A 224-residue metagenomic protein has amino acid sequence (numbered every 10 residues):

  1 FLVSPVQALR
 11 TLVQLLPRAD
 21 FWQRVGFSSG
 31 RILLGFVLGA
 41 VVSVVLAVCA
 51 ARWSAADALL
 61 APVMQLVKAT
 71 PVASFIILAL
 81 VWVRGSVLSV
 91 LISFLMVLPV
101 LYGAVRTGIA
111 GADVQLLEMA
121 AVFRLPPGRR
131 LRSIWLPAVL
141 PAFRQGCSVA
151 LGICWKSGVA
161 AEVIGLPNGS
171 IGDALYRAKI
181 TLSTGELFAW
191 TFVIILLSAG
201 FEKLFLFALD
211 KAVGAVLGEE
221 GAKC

Functional and structural regions predicted by a protein language model:
F1-V37: Periplasmic/extracellular loop-to-transmembrane helix junction in inner-membrane transport proteins
L9, R18, W22, G26 (+9 more regions): Alpha-helical membrane-protein architecture signal
L34-M64, I77: Transmembrane-helix boundary motif in ABC transporter permease subunits
S54, Q145, A189-C224: C-terminal transmembrane helix and the adjacent membrane-cytosol boundary/short C-terminal tail of inner/organellar
Q65-V100, T107: Generic hydrophobic transmembrane alpha-helix motif, especially the helices
V81, I109, K156-I194, L217-G221: Glycine-rich helix-loop "coupling/hinge" segments at transmembrane-helix boundaries in multipass transporters
L91, L95, P127-A161, A189 (+3 more regions): Transmembrane alpha-helices
A104-F143, L175: Short cytoplasmic-facing helical segments at TM-TM junctions of multi-pass membrane proteins
